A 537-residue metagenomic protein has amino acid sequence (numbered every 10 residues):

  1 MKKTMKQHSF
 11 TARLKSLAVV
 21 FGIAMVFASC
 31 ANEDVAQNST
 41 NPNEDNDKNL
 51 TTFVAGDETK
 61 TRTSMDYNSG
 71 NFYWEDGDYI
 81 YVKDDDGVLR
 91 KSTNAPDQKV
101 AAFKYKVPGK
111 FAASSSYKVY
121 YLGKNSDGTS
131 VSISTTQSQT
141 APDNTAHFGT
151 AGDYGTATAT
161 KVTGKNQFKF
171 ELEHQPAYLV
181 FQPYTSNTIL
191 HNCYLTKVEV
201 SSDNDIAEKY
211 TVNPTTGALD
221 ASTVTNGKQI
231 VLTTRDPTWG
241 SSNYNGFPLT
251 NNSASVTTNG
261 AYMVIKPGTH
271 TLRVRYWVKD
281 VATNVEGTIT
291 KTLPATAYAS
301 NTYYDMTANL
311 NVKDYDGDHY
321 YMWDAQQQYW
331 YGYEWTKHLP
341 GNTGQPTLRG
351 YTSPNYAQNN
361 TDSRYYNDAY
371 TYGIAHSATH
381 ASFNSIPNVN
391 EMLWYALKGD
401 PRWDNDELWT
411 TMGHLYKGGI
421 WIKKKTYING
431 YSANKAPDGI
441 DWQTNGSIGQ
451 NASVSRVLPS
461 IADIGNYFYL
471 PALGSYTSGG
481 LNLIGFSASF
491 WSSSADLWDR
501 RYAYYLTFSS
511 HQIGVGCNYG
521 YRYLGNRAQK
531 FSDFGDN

Functional and structural regions predicted by a protein language model:
K2-L397, R402-N405, W409-T411, K417 (+1 more regions): Sec-type signal peptide cleavage vicinity
D406-N537: C-terminal, surface-exposed recognition/capping segments
